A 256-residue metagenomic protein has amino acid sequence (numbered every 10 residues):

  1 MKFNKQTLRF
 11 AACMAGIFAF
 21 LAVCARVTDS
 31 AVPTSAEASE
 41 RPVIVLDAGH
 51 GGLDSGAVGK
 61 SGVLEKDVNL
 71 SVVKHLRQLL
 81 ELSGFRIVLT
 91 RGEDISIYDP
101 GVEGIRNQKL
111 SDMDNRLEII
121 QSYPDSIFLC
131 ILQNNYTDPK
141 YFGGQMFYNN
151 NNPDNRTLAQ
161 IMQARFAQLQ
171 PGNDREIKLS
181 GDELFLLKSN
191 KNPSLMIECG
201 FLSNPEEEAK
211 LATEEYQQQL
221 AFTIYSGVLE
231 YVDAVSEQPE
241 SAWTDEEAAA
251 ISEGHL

Functional and structural regions predicted by a protein language model:
M1-L256: Catalytic-site microenvironment of enzymes that process N-acetyl-hexosamine-containing cell-wall polysaccharides
